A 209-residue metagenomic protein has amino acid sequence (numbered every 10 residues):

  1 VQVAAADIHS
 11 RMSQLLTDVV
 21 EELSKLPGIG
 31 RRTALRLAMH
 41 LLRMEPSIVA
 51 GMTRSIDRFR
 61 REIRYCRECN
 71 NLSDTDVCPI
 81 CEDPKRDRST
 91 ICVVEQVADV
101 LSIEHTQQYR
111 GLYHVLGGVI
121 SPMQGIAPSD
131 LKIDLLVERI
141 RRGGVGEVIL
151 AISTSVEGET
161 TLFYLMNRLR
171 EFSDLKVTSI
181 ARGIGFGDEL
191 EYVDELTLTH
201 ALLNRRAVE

Functional and structural regions predicted by a protein language model:
V1-S10: N-terminal amphipathic/basic-hydrophobic helices that include classical n-h-c signal peptides and signal-anchor
R11, M44, I48, Q124-P128 (+2 more regions): Catalytic cores of large soluble enzymes that bind and process phosphate-bearing ligands
S13-L16, E21, K25, L35-V100: Cys/His-rich Zn2+-binding cysteine-cluster or related metal-binding knuckle/ribbon modules and their
D18, Y109-R110, V137-E209: Long C-terminal interaction/binding lobes of large macromolecular proteins
S24, L42, D57, N70 (+8 more regions): Signal for well-folded cores of large energy- and translation-related assemblies
A34, E82-I152: Extended interfacial segments that mediate partner engagement and assembly in macromolecular machines
C78, I103, E159-L162: Short glycine-/acidic-enriched loop or helix-start segments at secondary-structure transitions that form or flank
